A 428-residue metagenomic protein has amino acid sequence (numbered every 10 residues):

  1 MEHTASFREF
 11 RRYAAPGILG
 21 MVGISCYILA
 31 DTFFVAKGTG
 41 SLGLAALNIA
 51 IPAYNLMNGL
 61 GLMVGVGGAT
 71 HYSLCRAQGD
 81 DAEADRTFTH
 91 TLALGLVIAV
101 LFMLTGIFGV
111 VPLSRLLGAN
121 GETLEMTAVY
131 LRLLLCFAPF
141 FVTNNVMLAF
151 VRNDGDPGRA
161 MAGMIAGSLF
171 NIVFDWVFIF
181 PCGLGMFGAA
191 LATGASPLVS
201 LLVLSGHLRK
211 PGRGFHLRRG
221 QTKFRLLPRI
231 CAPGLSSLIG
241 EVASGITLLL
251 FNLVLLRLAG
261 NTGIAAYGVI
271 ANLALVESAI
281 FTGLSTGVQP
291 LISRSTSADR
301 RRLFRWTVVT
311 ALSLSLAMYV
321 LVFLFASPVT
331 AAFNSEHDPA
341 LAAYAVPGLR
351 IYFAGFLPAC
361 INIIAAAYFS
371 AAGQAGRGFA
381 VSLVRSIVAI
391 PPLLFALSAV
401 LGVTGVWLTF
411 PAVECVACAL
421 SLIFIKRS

Functional and structural regions predicted by a protein language model:
M1-G17, Y72-P139, P181-L235, I292-G355 (+1 more regions): Short alpha-helical transmembrane segments in multi-pass integral membrane proteins
A15, D31, G68, G109-V110 (+11 more regions): Hydrophobic/aromatic residues in alpha-helical transmembrane segments
G17-T70, F137-F141, P228-R294, A311-Y319 (+2 more regions): Transmembrane helix-bundle signature of multi-pass secondary active exporters and lipid flippases
L29, G38-S41, C75-Q78, N153-D154 (+5 more regions): Helix-loop interface residues and adjacent transmembrane-helix termini in multi-pass membrane transporters, primarily
T32, S41-L44, D81, P157 (+4 more regions): Membrane-helix interface/capping residues of multi-pass secondary transporters
L44-L104, F141-A160, Y267-A326, A359-G378: Small-residue-rich hydrophobic transmembrane alpha-helices
L56-G59, N171-D175, L201-S205, L275-A279 (+3 more regions): Hydrophobic transmembrane alpha-helices of multi-pass small-molecule transporters
G65, L133-R152, G163-S168, A189-L204 (+5 more regions): Short runs within selected transmembrane alpha-helices of multi-pass transporters and secretion channels
